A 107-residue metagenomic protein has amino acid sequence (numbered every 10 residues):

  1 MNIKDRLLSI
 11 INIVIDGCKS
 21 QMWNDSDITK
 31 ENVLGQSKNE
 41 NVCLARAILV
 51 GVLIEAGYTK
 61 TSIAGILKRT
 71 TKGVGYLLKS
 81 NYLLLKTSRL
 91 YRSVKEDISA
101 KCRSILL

Functional and structural regions predicted by a protein language model:
M1-S20, C102-L107: General nucleic-acid-binding
G17-R46: Short, Lys/Arg-enriched anionic-surface-contact patches
N41-Y58: Short, amphipathic alpha-helical "recognition" segments used to contact nucleic acids or chromatin
I54, L78-K79, L85: DNA major-groove recognition helix of helix-turn-helix
T61-I66, T70: Short alpha-helical "recognition helix" segments of helix-turn-helix
G73-G75: Helix-turn-helix DNA-binding helix
L83-L107: Short Lys/Arg-enriched helix C-cap and helix-to-coil transition segments that create basic nucleic-acid-contact patches
